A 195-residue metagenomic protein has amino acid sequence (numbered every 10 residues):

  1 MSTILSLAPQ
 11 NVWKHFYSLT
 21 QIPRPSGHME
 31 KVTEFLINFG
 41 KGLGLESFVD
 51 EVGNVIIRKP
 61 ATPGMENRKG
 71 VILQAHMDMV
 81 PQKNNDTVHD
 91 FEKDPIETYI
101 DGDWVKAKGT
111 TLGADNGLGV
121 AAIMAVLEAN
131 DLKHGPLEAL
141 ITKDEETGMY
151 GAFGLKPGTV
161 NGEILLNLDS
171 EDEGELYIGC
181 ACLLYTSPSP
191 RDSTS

Functional and structural regions predicted by a protein language model:
T3-D103: Acidic/His- and Gly-rich active-site-bordering loop/insert found across diverse amide/peptide-bond hydrolases
Y17-Q21, P25, K41, L45 (+4 more regions): Generic secondary-structure signature for well-ordered alpha-helical cores
I22, S26, K106-D115, L176-Y177: Flexible, glycine/proline-enriched loop segments at strand-loop-helix junctions that form or flank small-ligand binding
M65-P136, I141, E145-T147, F153-E163: Active-site metal-coordination/substrate-binding segment of hydrolases, especially metallo-dependent peptidases
Q82-K83, E175-Y177: Short helix/loop capping segments that flank catalytic or ligand/cofactor-binding pockets
P157-L176: A glycine-rich helix N-cap at a beta->alpha junction
Y177-L184: TRNA-recognition modules of translation machinery and tRNA-sensing kinases, especially anticodon-binding
Y185-S195: Single conserved hydrophobic/aromatic residue that forms the stacking wall/gate of nucleotide- or nucleobase-binding
